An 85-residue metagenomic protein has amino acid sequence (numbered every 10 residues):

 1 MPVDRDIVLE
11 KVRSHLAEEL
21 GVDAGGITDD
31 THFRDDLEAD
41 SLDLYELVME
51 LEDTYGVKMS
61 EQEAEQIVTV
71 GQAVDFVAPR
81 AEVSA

Functional and structural regions predicted by a protein language model:
M1-A24, P79-A85: Thiotemplate assembly-line natural product biosynthesis machinery
G21-V22, A39, V57: Helix N-cap/coil-helix junction residues
T28-D40, S60-G71: Glycine-rich loop motifs involved in handling phospho/adenylate chemistry
L44-I67: Phosphopantetheinylated carrier protein domains
E65-S84: C-terminal structural segments of small proteins and small subunits
